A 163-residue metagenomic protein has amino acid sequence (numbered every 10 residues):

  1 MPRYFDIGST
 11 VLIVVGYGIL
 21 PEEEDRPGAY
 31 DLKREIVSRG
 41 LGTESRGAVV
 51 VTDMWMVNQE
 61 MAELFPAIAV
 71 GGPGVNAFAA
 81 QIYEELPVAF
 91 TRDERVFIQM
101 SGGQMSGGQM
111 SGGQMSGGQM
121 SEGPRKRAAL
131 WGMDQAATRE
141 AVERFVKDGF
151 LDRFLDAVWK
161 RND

Functional and structural regions predicted by a protein language model:
M1-D163: Solvent-exposed alpha-helical segments and adjacent loops that form catalytic or protein-interaction surfaces
